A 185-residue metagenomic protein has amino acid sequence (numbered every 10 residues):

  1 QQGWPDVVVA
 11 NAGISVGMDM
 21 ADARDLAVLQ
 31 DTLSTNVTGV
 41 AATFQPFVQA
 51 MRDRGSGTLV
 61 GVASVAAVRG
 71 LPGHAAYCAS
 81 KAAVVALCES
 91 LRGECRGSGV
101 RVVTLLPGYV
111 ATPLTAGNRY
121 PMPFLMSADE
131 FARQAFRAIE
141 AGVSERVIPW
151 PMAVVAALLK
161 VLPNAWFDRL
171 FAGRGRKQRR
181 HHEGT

Functional and structural regions predicted by a protein language model:
Q1-A10, V16: A glycine-rich helix->loop->beta "capping" turn within Rossmann-like NAD(P)(H)-dependent oxidoreductase domains
S15-Q30, G73: Conserved mid-core segment of classical short-chain dehydrogenase/reductases
F44, S80: Active-site helix of classical SDR
S64: Residue(s) in the substrate-gating loop at a strand-loop-helix junction that position the organic substrate next
R69, S90-R101: Active-site-adjacent segment of SDR/Rossmann-fold oxidoreductases
T104, Y120-A156: C-terminal helical subdomain
P107-G117, P121: Short, flexible catalytic-loop segment of classical short-chain dehydrogenase/reductase
